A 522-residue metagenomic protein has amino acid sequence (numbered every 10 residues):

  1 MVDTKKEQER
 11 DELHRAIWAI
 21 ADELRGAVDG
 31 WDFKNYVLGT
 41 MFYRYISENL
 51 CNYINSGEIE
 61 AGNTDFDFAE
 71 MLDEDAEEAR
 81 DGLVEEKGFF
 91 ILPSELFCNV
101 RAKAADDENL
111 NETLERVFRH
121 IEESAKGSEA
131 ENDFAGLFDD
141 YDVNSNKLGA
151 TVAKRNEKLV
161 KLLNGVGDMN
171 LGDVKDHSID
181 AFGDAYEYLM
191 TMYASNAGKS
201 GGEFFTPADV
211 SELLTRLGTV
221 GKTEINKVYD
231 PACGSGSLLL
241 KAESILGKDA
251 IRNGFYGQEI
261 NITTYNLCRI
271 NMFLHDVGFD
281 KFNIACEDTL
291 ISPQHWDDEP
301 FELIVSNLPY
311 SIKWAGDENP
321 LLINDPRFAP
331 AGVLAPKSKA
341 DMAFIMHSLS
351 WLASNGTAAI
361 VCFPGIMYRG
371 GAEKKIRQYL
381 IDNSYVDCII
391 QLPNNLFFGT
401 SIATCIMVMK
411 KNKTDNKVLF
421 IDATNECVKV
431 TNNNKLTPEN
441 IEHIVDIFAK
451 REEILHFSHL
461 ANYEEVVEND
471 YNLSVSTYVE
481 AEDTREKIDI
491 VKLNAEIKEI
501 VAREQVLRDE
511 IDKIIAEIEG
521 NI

Functional and structural regions predicted by a protein language model:
M1-L213, L217-G218, K222, D280-S292 (+4 more regions): Non-catalytic, mostly N-terminal accessory regions of nucleic-acid modification and defense proteins
V2-T4, Q8, D298-I522: A conserved structural/catalytic subdomain of Rossmann-like adenosyl-cofactor enzymes
E23, G165, M169, Y188 (+12 more regions): Conserved, well-folded catalytic cores of nucleic-acid-processing and energy-transducing macromolecular machines
V37, F182, I225, R252 (+3 more regions): A structure-centric signal for secondary-structure junctions around beta-strands
S200-S306, S311-K313, D317-L322, R327-G332 (+3 more regions): Conserved S-adenosyl-L-methionine
